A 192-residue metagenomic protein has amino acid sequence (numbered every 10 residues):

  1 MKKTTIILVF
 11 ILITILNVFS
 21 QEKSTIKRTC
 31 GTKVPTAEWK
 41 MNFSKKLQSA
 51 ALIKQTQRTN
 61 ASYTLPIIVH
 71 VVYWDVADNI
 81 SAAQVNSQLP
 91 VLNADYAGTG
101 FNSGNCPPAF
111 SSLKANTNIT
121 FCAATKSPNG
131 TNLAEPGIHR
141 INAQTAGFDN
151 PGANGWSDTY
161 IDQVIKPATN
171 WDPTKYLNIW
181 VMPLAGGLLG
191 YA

Functional and structural regions predicted by a protein language model:
M1-C30, L92: Bacterial Sec-dependent N-terminal signal peptides
I11, T56-N60, S112, N170: Sterically constrained small-residue positions within well-ordered secondary structures of folded domains
Q21-S62, Y96: N-terminal zymogen propeptides
A51-N93, V181-L188: Fold-level signature of zinc-dependent metallopeptidase catalytic domains
P90-A192: Metzincin-family zinc-dependent endopeptidase catalytic domain
